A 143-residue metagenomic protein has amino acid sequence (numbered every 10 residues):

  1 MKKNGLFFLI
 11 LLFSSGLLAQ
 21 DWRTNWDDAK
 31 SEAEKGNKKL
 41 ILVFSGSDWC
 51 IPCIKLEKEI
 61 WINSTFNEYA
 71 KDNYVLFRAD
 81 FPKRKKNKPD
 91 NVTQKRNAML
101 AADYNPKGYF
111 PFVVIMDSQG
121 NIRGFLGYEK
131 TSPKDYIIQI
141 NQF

Functional and structural regions predicted by a protein language model:
M1-D21: Bacterial Sec-dependent N-terminal signal peptides
W22-R23, N67-K95: Thiol-based oxidoreductase modules, predominantly thioredoxin-like and allied folds used for disulfide exchange
T24-L40, A70: A short beta-strand-turn-helix
G36-C50: Short active-site neighborhood of thiol/selenol oxidoreductases, capturing the structured segment around
I41-L42, L76, V113: Hydrophobic beta-strand anchors of alpha/beta hydrolase catalytic cores
C50-C53, V113: The canonical Cys-X-X-Cys-His
I54-Y69: Typically the conserved alpha-helix immediately C-terminal to a functionally engaged Cys/Sec in thioredoxin-like
D103, K107-F143: Non-catalytic, surface beta->alpha helical segment in thiol-disulfide oxidoreductase systems
